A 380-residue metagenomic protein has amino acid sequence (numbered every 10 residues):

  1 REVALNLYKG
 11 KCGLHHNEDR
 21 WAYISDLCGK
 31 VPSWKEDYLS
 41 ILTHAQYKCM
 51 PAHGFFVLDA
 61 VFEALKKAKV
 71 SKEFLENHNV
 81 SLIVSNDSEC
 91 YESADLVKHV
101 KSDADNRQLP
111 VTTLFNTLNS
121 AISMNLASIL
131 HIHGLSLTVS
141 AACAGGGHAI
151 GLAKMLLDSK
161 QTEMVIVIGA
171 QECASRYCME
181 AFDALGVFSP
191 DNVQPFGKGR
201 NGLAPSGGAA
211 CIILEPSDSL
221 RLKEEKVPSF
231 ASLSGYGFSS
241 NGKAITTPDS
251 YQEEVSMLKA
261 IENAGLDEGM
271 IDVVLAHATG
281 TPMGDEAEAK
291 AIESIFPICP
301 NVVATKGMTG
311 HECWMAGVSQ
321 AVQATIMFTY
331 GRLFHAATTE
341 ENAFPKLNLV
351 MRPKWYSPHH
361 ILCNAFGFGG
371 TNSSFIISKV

Functional and structural regions predicted by a protein language model:
R1-E18, D26-L27, F188-L266, D272-V273: Condensing-enzyme catalytic core mediating Claisen C-C bond formation in acyl metabolism
R1-Q46, A68, L220-S234, V322-A336 (+1 more regions): ACP-dependent fatty acid/polyketide chain-elongation machinery
L7, V61, L82, L126 (+10 more regions): Conserved small-residue
K9-L137, A170-C178, E268-E286: Conserved beta-ketoacyl condensing-enzyme motif
L42-F62, L109-L118, S136-I150, G197-A210 (+3 more regions): Active-site pocket-shaping loop/turn-to-helix segments
K67-S85, L96-V111, S128-S136, D158-V165 (+6 more regions): Structural signature of cysteine-dependent C-C bond-forming condensing enzymes
N86-S88, A142-G145, G169-A174, G235-S240 (+4 more regions): Acidic, glycine-rich active-site loops and adjacent beta-strand->loop/helix elements that engage anionic groups
S140-L214: Internal metal/ion-chelating core segments
